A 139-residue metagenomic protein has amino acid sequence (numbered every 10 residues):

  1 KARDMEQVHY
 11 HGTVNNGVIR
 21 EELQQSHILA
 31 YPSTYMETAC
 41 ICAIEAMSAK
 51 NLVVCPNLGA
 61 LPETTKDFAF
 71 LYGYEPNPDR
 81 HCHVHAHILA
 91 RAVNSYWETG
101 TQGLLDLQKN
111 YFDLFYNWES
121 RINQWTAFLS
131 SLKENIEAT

Functional and structural regions predicted by a protein language model:
K1-V14: Nucleotide-activated donor-binding/catalytic signature segment of Leloir-type glycosyltransferases, i.e., the conserved
N15-S26, S48: Short acidic alpha-helix that forms the nucleotide-activated donor recognition element in Leloir-type transferases
R20, A43-S48, P62-E63: Short alpha-helical segment that forms part of, or immediately flanks, the ligand-binding pocket in carbohydrate-active
Q24-T38: Acidic donor-binding loop of glycosyltransferase active sites
E37-C40, M47, N57: Short glycine/acidic-rich beta->alpha loop that forms part of the nucleotide-sugar donor binding site in diverse
L52-C55, P62: Short hydrophobic beta-strand element within catalytic cores of glycosyltransferases and related nucleotide-activated
P62-S95: Change "using UDP/GDP/dTDP sugars" to "using nucleotide sugars
V84, I88, W97-E137: A charged, aromatic-enriched C-terminal amphipathic alpha-helix characteristic of glycosyltransferases across folds
